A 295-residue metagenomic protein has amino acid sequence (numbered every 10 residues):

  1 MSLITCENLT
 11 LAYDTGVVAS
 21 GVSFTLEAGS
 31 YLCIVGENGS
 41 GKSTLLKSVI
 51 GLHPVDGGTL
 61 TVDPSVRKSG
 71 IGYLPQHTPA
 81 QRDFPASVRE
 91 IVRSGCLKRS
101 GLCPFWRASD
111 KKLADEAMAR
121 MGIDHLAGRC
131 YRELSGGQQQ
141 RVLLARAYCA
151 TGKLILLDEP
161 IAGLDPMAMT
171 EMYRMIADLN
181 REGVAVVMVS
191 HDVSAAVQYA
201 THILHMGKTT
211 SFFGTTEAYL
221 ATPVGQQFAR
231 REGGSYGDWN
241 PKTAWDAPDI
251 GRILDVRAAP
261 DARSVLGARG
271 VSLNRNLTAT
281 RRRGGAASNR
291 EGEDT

Functional and structural regions predicted by a protein language model:
A108-L126: Conserved ABC ATPase "signature" region
C130-L134, Q138: Conserved ABC ATPase signature
I155-D158: Catalytic Walker B motif of ABC-type/P-loop ATPase nucleotide-binding domains
S190-H191: H-loop/switch region of ABC-family ATPase nucleotide-binding domains
I203-T215: H-loop (His-switch) and adjacent beta-strand-loop-beta switch element of ABC-type ATPase nucleotide-binding domains
E217, A221-T295: ABC ATPase nucleotide-binding domains
